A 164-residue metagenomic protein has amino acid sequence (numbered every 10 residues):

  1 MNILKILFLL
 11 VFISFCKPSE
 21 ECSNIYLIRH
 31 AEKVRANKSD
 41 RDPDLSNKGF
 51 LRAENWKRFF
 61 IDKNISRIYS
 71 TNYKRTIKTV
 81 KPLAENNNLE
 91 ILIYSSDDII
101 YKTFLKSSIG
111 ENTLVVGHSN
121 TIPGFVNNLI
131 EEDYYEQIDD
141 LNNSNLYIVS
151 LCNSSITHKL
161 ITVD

Functional and structural regions predicted by a protein language model:
M1-L9: Sec-dependent signal peptide recognition, specifically the positively charged N-region followed immediately by
F8-K17: Hydrophobic h-region of N-terminal signal peptides that target proteins for export in Gram-negative bacteria
E20-S108, I122-F125, E132-D164: Active-site-proximal alpha-helix that buttresses catalytic centers in soluble enzyme cores
V116-H118: Short beta-strand segments
